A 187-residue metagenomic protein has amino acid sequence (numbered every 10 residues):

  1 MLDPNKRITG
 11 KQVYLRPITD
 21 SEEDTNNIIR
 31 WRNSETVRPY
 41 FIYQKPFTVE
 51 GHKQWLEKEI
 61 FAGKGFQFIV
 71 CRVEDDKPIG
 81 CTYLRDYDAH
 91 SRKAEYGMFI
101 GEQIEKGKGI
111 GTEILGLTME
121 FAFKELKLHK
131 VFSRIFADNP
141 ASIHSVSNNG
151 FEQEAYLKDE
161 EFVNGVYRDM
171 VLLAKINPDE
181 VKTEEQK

Functional and structural regions predicted by a protein language model:
M1-T25, Q67, C71-K187: Acyl-donor (CoA/ACP) binding surface of acyl/acetyltransferases
E22-I29, V49, K53, E57: An amphipathic alpha-helix signature
R30, Q54, H144, N148: DNA-binding alpha-helical recognition surfaces that contact promoter or target DNA
T36-Q54: Conserved GNAT-fold acetyl-CoA-binding loop/helix
T36-V37, K64-G65, K127: Generic structural signal for secondary-structure transition and capping sites
E57-I69: A short helix-loop-beta-strand connector motif used in the catalytic cores of GNAT acetyltransferases and, in some
